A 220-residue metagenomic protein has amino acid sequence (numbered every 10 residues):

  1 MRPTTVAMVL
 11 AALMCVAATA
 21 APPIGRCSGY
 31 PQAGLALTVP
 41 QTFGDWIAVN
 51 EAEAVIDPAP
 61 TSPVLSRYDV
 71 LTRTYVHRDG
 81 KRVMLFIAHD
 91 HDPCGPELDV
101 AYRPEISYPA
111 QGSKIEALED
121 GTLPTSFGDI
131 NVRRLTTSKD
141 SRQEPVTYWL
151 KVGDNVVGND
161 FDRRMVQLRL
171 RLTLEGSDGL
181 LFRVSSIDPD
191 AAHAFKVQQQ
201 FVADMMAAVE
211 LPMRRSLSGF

Functional and structural regions predicted by a protein language model:
R2-V16, G25, E119-F220: A short, solvent-exposed beta-edge/loop patch
T19: GGW-centered surface loops in extracellular recognition modules
I24-F43: Alpha-helical transmembrane signal-anchor/signal-peptide segments
T38-V39, R67, L174, V197: Generic detector of ordered secondary-structure context
N50, A54-L170: Short, solvent-exposed recognition patches
